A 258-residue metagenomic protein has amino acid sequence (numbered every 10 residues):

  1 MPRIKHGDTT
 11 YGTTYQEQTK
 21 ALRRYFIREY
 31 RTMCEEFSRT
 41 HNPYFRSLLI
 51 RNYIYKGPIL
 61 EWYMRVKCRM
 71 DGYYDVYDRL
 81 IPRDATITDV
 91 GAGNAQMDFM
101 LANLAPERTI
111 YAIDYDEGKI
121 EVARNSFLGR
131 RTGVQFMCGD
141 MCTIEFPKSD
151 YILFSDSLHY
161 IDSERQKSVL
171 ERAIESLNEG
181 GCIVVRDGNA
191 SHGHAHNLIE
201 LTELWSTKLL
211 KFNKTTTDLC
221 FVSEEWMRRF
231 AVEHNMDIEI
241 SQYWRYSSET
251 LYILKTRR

Functional and structural regions predicted by a protein language model:
P2-G57: N-terminal, positively charged/glycine-rich alpha-helical extensions of SAM-dependent methyltransferases
K67-R83: Conserved alpha-helix/loop element of class I SAM-dependent methyltransferases that forms part of the SAM/SAH-binding
G93: Conserved glycine-rich SAM-binding loop
Q96, M100-T132: Class I SAM-dependent methyltransferase SAM/SAH-binding core
R130-M141: Conserved SAM-binding strand-loop segment of SAM-dependent methyltransferases
L153: A conserved beta-strand element that flanks and buttresses the S-adenosyl-L-methionine
K167-E179: A short glycine-rich, Lys/Arg-flanked "PGG" loop and its adjoining helix->strand segment in the class I
R186-F230, S241-Q242: C-terminal alpha-helical "lid/dimerization" subdomain adjacent to the S-adenosyl-L-methionine
